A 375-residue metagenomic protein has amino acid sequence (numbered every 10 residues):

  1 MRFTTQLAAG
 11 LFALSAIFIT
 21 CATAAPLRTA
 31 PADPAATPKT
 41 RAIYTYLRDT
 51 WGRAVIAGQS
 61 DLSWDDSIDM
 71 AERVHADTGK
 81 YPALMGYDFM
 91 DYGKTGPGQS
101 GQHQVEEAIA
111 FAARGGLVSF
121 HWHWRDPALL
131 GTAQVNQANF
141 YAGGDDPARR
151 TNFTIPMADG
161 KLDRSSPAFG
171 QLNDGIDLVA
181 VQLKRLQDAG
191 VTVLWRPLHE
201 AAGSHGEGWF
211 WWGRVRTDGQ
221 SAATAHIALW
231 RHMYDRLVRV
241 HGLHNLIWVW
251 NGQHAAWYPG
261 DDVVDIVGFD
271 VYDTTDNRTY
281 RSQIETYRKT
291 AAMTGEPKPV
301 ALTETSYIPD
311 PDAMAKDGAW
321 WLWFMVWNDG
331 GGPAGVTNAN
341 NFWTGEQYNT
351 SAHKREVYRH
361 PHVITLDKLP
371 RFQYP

Functional and structural regions predicted by a protein language model:
A9-I19: Bacterial N-terminal signal peptides
A24-M90, K94, P311, K368-P375: N-terminal module-boundary/linker segments of secreted carbohydrate-active enzymes
A42-I43, D65-V74, Q102-E106, V181 (+3 more regions): Alpha-helical scaffolding within the catalytic cores of extracellular/periplasmic polymer-degrading hydrolases
V55-Q59, P82-F89, L117-W122, V193-P197 (+4 more regions): Structural recognition of the beta-strand scaffold that forms the well-ordered cores of secreted hydrolase catalytic
G58-S60, K298-P375: Substrate-binding cleft of secreted/luminal carbohydrate-active enzymes
Q59, R196-L198, W230-A256, P297-Y307: Aromatic-lined carbohydrate-recognition surfaces of secreted/lumenal glycan-active proteins
M90, K94-H232, R239, L243: Substrate-binding cleft of extracellular glycoside hydrolase catalytic domains
H254-N277, W327: Aromatic- and acid-rich polysaccharide-binding/catalytic face of secreted or lumenal carbohydrate-active enzymes
